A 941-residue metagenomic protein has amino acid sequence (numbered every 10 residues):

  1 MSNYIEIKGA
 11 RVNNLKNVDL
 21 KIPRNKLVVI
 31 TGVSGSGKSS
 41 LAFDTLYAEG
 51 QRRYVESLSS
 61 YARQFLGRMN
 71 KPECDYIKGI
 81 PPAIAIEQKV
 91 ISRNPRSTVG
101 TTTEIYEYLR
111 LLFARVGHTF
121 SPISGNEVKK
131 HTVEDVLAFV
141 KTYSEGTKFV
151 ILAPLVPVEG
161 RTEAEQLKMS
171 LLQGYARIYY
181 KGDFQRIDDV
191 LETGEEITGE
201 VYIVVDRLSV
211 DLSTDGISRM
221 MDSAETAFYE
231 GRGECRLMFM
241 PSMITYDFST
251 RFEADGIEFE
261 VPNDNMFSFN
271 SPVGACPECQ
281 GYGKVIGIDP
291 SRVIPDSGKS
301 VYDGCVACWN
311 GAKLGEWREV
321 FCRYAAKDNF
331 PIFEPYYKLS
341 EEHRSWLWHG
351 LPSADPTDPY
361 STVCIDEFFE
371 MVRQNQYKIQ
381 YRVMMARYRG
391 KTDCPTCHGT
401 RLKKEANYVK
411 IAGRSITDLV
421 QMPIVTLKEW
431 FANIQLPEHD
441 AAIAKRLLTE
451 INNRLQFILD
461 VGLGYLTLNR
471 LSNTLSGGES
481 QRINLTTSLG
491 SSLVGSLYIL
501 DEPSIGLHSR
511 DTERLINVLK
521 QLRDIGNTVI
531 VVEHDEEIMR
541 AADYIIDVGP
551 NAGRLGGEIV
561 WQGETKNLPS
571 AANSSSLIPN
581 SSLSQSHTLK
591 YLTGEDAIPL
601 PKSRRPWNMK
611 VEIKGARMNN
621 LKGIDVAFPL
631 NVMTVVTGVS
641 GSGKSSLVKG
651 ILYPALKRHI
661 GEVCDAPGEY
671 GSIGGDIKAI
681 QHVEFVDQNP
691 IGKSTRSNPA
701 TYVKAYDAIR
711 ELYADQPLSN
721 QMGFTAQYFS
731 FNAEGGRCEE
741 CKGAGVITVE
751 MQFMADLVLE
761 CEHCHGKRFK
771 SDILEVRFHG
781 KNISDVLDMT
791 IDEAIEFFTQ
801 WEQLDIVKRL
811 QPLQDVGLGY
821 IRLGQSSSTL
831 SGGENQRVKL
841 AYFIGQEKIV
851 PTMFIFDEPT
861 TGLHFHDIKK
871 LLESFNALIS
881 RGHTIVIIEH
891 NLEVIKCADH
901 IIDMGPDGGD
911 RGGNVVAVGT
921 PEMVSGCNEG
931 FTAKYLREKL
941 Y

Functional and structural regions predicted by a protein language model:
M1-Y941: Conserved phosphate-binding elements of NTP-dependent enzyme cores
